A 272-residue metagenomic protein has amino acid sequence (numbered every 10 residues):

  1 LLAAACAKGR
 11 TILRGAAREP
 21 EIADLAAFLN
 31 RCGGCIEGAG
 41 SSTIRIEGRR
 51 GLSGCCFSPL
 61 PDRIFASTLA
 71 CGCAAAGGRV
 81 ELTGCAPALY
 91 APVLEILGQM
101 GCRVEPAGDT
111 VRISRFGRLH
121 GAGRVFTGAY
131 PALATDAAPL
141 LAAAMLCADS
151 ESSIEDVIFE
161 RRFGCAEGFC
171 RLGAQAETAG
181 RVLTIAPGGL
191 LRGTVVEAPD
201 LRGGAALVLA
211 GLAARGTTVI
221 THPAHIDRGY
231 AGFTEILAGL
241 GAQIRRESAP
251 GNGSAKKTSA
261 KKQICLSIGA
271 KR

Functional and structural regions predicted by a protein language model:
L1-R272: Short, structured segments at the rim of ligand-binding sites
